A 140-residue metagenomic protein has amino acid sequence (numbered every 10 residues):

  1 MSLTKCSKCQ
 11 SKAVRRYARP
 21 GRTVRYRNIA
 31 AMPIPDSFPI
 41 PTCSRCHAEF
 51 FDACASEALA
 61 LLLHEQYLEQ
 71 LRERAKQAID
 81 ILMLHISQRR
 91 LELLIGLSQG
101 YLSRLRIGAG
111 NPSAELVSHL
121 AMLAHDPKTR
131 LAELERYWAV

Functional and structural regions predicted by a protein language model:
M1-H64: N-terminal cysteine/histidine-rich coordination modules
P35, L71, P112: Residue-level marker of regulatory loop/turn positions in helix-turn-helix DNA-binding domains and in histidine
S56-L84: A short, Lys/Arg-rich alpha-helix, primarily the initiator
I79, Q88, V117: Generic structural marker for isolated residues within well-ordered, non-membrane alpha-helices of soluble domains
S87-I95, L102: Short alpha-helical "recognition helix" segments of helix-turn-helix
S98-P112: Recognition helix of helix-turn-helix/homeodomain-like DNA-binding domains that insert into the DNA major groove
A109-A121: Short, basic-rich loop-to-helix N-cap that marks the start of a DNA-contacting helix
M122-V140: Long C-terminal interaction/binding lobes of large macromolecular proteins
